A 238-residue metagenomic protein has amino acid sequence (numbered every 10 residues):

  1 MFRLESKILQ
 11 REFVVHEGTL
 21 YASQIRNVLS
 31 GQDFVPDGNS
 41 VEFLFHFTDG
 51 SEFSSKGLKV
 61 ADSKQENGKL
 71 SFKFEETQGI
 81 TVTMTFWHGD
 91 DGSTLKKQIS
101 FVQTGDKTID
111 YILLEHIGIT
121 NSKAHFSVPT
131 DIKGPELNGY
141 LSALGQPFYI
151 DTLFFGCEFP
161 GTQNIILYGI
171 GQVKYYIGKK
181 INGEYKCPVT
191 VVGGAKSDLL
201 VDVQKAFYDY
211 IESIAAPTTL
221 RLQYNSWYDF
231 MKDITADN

Functional and structural regions predicted by a protein language model:
F2-Q10, A22-E76, I80-K179: Polysaccharide-binding surfaces and accessory modules of carbohydrate-active proteins
K7, E75, E158, T190-A195 (+1 more regions): Structured loops at beta-to-helix junctions and adjacent beta-edge loops in soluble globular domains
I8, I177-D198: Short Pro-Gly-centered flexible turn/kink motifs
E17: Contiguous, structured surface segment used for ligand recognition
L20-A22, N225: N-terminal substrate-binding region of glycoside hydrolase catalytic domains
V173, I181, K186-C187, A206-Y210: Glycine/serine-rich loop-strand microenvironments at binding/catalytic pocket rims
L200-N238: An acidic-aromatic substrate-binding cleft motif
